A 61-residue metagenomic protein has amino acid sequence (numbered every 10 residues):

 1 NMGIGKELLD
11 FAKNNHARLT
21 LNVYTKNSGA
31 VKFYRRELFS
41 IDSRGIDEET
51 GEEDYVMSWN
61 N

Functional and structural regions predicted by a protein language model:
N1-N14, K32-R36: Conserved acetyl-CoA-binding loop-helix of GNAT-fold acetyltransferases
R18-V31, R36-E37, S43-N61: C-terminal "cap" of GNAT-fold acetyltransferases
